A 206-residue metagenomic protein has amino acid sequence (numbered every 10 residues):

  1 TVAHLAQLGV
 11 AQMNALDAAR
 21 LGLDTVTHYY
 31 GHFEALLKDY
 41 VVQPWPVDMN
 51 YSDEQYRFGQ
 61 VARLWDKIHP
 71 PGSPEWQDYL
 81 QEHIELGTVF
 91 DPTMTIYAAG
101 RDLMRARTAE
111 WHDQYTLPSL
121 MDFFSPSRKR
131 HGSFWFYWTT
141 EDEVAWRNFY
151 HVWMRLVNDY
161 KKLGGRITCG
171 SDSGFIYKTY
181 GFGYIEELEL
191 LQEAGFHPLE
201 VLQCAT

Functional and structural regions predicted by a protein language model:
T1, P198-L199: Short active-site oxyanion
T1-L21, T27, A35, M94-A99: Divalent metal-binding pocket/active-site signature
L21-G22, L86: Short, structured coil segments at secondary-structure junctions
T27-Y30, L202: Residues embedded in well-ordered beta-strands within globular domains across many folds
H32-A194, P198: Active-site neighborhoods of metal-dependent hydrolases
E200-T206: Short, well-structured alpha-helical segments that form the helix of a local strand-helix-strand
